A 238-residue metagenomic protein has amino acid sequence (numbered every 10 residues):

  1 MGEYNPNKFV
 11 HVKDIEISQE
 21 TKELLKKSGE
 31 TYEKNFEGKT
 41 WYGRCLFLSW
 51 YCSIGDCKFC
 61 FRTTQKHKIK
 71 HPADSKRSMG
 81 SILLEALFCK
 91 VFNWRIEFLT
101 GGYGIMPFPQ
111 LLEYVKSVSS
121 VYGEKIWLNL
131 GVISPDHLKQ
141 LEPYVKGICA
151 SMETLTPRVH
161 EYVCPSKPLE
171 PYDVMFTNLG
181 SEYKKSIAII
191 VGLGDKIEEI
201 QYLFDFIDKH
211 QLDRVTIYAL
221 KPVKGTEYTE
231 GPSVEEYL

Functional and structural regions predicted by a protein language model:
Y4-K8: Glycine-rich phosphate-binding loops of nucleotide-dependent enzymes
F9-G43: An N-cap/entry alpha-helix motif that binds or orients negatively charged groups
E37-S81: Canonical Radical SAM [4Fe-4S] cluster-binding loop centered on the CxxxCxxC motif and its immediate flanking residues
T64-L83, C89-Q110, Y114-L179, K184-A188 (+1 more regions): Core AdoMet radical
L128-V132, I189-F204: Active-site glycine- and acidic-residue-rich loops that bind and position anionic ligands or nucleotide-like cofactors
L138, V163, V191-I197, D213-E235: Flexible glycine/acidic-rich beta-alpha junction loops that bind and position SAM and/or redox cofactors in anaerobic
D205-I207, Q211-R214: Eukaryotic tandem repeat interaction scaffolds
